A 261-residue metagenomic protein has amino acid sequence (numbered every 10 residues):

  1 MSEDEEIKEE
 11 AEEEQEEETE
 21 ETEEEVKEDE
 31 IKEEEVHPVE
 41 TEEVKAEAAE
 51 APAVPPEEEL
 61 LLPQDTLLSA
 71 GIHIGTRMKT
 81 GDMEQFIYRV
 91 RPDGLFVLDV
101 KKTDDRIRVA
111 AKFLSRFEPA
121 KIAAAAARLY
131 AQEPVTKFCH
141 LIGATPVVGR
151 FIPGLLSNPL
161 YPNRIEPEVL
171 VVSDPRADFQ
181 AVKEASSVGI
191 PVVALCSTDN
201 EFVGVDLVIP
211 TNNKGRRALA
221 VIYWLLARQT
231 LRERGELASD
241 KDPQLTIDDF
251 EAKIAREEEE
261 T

Functional and structural regions predicted by a protein language model:
M1-L61, K241-T261: Intrinsically disordered, compositionally biased charged tails
A46-I247, E251-R256: Ribosome large-subunit tunnel/peptidyl-transferase-proximal elements
